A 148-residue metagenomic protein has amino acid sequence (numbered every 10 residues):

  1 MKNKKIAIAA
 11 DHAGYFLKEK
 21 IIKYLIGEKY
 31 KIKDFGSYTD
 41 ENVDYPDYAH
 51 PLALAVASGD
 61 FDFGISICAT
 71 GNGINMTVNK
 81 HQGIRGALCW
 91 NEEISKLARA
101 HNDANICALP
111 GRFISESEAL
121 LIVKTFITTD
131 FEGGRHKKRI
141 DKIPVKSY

Functional and structural regions predicted by a protein language model:
M1, A57-D60, R99-H101: Solvent-exposed alpha-helices and their adjacent loops that cap or buttress functional pockets in soluble metabolic
K2-I6: Extreme N-terminal starter segment of soluble prokaryotic enzymes
A7-A9, A13, E92-Y148: C-terminal binding/interaction regions
A7-I26: Glycine-rich phosphate/diphosphate-binding loop of Rossmann-like nucleotide-binding domains
E28-K33, F61: A generic structural motif
K31-N42: A short beta-strand-loop structural module common to alpha/beta enzyme folds
Y48-S66: Short, structured active-site "lid" loops
S66-R112: Mid-chain, well-packed structural core segment of small domains
